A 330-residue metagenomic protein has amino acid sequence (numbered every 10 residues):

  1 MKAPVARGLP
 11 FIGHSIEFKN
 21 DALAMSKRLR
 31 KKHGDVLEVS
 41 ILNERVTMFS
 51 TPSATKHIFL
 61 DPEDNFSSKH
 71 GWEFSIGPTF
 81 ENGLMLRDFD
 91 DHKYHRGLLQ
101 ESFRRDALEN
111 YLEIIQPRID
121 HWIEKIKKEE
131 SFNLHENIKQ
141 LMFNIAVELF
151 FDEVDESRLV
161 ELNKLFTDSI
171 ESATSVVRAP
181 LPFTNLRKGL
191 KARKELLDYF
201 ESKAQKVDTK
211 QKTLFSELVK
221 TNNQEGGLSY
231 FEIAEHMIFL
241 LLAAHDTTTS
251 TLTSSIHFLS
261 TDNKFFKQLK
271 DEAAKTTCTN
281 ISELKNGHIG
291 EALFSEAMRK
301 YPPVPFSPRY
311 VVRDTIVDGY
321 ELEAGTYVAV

Functional and structural regions predicted by a protein language model:
K2-K27, K31, R45, S53-K56 (+3 more regions): Cytochrome P450 catalytic-domain helical core, especially the substrate-recognition surface and oxygen-activation
P10, F74, R104, N144 (+2 more regions): Conserved cytochrome P450 catalytic core segment spanning the I/J/K helices
G34-L37: Conserved micro-motifs of the catalytic ATP-binding
L42-T55, K194-Q205, A274-V330: Cytochrome P450 C-terminal heme-thiolate binding region
I58-D64: Short Gly/aromatic-enriched secondary-structure transition segments
L99, M142, A146, F166-I170 (+4 more regions): Short alpha-helical scaffolding segments that buttress acidic/His motifs in well-ordered protein cores
A146, F200, L218, A244 (+3 more regions): Conserved hydrophobic/aromatic pocket- or pore-lining residues that grip, position, or stack substrates in active sites
H245-E272: Cytochrome P450 catalytic-core helices
